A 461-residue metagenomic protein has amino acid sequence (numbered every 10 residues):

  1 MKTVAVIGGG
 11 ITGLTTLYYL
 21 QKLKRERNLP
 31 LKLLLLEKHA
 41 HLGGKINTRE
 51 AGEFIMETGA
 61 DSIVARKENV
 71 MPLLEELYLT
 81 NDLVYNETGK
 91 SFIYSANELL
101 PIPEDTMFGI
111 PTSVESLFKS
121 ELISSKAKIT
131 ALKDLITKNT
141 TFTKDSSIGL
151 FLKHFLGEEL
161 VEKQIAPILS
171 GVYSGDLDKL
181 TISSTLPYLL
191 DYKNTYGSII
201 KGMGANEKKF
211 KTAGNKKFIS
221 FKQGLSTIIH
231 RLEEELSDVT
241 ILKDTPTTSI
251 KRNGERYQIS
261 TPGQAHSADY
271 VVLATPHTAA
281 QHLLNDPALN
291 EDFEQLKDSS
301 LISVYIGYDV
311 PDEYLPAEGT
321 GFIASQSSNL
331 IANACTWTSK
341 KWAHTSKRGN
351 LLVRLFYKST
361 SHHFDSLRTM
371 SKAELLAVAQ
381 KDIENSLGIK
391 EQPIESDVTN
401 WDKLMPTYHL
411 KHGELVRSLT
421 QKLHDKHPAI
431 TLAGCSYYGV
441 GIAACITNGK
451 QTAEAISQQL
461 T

Functional and structural regions predicted by a protein language model:
M1-T12: Beta1/beta-strand and adjacent pyrophosphate-binding region of the FAD-binding site in flavoprotein oxidoreductases
V4-V6, L33, I430: Conserved hydrophobic helix-helix packing surfaces used for dimerization/oligomerization
I11-T12, L42, N448: Hydrophobic/small residue at the entry helix of a nucleotide-binding pocket
Q21-E50: Glycine-rich FAD pyrophosphate-binding loop
G52-K138: Dinucleotide-binding Rossmann-like beta1-alpha1 core, especially the glycine-rich loop that anchors the ADP
K128-T248: Active-site/ligand-binding neighborhood in enzyme catalytic cores
T245-V353, S361-S366, S386: Mid-domain catalytic core of redox enzymes that form a hydrophobic substrate pocket/lid adjacent to a catalytic redox
W337-T338, W342-T461: Conserved flavin/dinucleotide-binding core of flavoenzymes
